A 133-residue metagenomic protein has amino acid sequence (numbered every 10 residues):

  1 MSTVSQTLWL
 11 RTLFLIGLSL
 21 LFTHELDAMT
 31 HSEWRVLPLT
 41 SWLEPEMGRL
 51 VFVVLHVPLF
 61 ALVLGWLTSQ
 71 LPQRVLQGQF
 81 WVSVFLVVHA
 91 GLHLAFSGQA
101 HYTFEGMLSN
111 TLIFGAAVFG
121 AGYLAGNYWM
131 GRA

Functional and structural regions predicted by a protein language model:
M1-L20: Cytosolic juxtamembrane helix and N-cap/initiation of the first transmembrane helix
T3, L10, S32-V51: Interfacial loop at the N-terminal end of multi-pass membrane proteins
S19-H31, E44-T68, V84: Core segments of alpha-helical transmembrane spans in multipass integral membrane proteins
E25-V36, G91-L94: Membrane-embedded alpha-helical segments in integral membrane proteins
P38-L43, A100-I113: Non-cytosolic membrane-interface motifs at loop->transmembrane helix junctions
G48-V57, G106-A117: Alpha-helical transmembrane segments of polytopic membrane proteins
P72-S83, V87, G91-L108, Y128-G131: Membrane-helix boundary connector in multi-pass membrane proteins
A116-A133: Membrane-water interface at the C-terminal end of transmembrane alpha helices
